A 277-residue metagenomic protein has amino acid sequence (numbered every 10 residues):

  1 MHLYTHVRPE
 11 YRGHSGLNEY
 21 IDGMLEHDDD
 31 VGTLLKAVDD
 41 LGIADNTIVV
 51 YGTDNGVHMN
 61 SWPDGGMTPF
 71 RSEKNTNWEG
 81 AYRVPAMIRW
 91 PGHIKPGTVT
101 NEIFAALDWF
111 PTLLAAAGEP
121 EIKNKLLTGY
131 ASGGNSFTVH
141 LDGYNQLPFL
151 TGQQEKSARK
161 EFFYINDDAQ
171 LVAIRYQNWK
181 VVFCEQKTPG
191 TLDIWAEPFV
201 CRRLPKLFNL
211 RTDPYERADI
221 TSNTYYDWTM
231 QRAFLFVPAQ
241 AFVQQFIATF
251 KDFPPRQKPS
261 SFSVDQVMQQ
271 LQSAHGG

Functional and structural regions predicted by a protein language model:
M1, E10-G13, I21, N75 (+2 more regions): Catalytic cores of eukaryotic secretory-pathway lumenal/extracellular enzymes that build and remodel glycoconjugates
M1-D22, H58-M59, D64-T68, S222-Y225: Active-site His/acidic residue clusters
M1-R12, D39-I48, E79, R159: Active-site regions of oxyanion-processing enzymes, predominantly non-cytosolic
M1-Y4, Y51-V57, Y164-D168, T249-D265: Short, solvent-exposed turn/loop segments enriched in Gly/Ser/Thr/Pro and often Arg
N18-D28, T100-L107, H140, M230-A233: Soluble non-cytosolic domains of exported or imported proteins
E26-W62: Metal-dependent active-site segment of extracytoplasmic phospho-/sulfohydrolases and closely related
V57-E79, I94-T98, E102, L107-R211 (+1 more regions): C-terminal cap/loop subdomain of S1 sulfatases and analogous C-terminal strand-loop tails that border
Y176, V181-V182, K187-T188, A196-K206 (+1 more regions): Long, internal low-complexity/basic segments
